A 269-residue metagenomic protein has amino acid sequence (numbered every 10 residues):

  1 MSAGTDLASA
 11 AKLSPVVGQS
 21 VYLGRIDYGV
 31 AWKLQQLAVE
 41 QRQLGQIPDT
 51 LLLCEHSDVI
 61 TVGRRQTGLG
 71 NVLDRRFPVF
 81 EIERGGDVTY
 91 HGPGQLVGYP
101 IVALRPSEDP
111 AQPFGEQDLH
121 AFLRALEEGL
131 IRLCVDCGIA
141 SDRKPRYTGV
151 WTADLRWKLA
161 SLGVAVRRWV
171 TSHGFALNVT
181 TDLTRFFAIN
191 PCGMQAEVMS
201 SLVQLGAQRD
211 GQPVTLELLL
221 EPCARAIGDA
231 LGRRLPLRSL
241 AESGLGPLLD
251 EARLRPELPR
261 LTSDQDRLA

Functional and structural regions predicted by a protein language model:
M1-L159, G211-E217, G244-A269: N-terminal lobe of the biotin/lipoate ligase/transferase fold
I60-T61, W169, T184-R185: Short, acidic Gly/Pro/Ser/Thr-rich loop/turn segments
R84, V164, Q204: Active-site donor-binding loop signature of nucleotide-sugar glycosyltransferases
A160-L162, H173: A translation/RNA-centric and nucleic-acid-associated enzymatic feature enriched in Class II aminoacyl-tRNA synthetases
V164-V170: Short, active-site-adjacent segments that bind or coordinate small-molecule cofactors and metal centers
V170-T181: Conserved phosphate/anionic-ligand binding catalytic regions in large, soluble enzymes, centered on
T184-A269: C-terminal accessory segment of soluble enzyme catalytic cores
